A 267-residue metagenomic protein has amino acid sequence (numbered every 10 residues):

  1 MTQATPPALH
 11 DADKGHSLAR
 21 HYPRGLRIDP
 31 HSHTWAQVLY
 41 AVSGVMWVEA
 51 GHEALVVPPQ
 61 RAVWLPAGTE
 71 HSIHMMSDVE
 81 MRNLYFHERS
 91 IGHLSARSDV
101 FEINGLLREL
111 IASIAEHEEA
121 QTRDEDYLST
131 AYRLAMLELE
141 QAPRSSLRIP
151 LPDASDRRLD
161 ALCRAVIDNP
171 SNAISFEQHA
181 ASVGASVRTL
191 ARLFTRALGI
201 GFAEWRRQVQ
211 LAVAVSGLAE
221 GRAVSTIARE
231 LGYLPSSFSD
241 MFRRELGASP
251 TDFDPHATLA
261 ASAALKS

Functional and structural regions predicted by a protein language model:
M1-V45, K266: Generic protein-terminus/edge-of-domain signal
T34, A50-H52, S77-V79: A generic beta-sheet turn/junction motif
H52-A67: Short acidic-glycine-tyrosine-enriched beta hairpin
T69-S98: Ligand-binding loop in jelly-roll beta-barrel domains
S95-E109, S113, T122: Aromatic/histidine-rich interaction motifs
E119-V183, R196-Q208: Short, Lys/Arg-enriched, Trp-marked, Pro/Gly-tolerant hinge/linker segments that flank
A173-V209, E220, A228-H256: Basic/polar phosphate-binding segments, predominantly the helix-turn-helix DNA-binding elements of transcriptional
